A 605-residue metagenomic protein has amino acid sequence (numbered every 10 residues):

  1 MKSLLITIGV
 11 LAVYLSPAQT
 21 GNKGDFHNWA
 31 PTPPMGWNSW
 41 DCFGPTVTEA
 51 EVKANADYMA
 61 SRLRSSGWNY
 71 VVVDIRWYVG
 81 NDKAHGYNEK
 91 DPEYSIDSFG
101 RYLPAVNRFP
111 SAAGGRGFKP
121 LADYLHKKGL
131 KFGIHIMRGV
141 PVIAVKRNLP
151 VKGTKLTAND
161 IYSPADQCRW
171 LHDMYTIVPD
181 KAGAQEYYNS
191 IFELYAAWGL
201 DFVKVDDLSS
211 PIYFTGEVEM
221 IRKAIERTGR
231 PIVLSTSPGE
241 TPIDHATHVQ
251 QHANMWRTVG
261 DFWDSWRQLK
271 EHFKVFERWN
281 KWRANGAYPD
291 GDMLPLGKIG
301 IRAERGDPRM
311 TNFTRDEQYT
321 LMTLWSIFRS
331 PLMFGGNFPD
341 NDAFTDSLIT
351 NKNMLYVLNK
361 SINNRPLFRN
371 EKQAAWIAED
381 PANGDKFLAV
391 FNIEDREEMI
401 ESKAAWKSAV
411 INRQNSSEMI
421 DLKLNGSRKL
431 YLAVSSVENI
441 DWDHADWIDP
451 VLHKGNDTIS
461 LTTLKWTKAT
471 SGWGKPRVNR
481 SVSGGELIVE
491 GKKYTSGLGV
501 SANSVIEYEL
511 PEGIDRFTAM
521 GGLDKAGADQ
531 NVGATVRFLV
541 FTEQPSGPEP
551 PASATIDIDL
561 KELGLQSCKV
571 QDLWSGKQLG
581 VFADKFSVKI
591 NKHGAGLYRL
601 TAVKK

Functional and structural regions predicted by a protein language model:
M1-T20: Bacterial Sec-dependent N-terminal signal peptides
W29, P33-S39, N69-D74, V79 (+9 more regions): Structural recognition of the beta-strand scaffold that forms the well-ordered cores of secreted hydrolase catalytic
A60-Y124, K128-D207, P211: Aromatic-lined carbohydrate-binding/catalytic grooves of carbohydrate-active enzymes
I161-D166, P179-D180, E186, P231-N337: Glycan-recognition surfaces
Y319, W325-F328, M333-G335, N370-I400 (+2 more regions): Carbohydrate-binding surface patches
T320-R369, G596-L597: Catalytic cores of secreted or luminal carbohydrate-active enzymes
I400-E549, V581, K592: Gly-Asp-aromatic-enriched flexible segments
F582-K605: C-terminal beta-strand-rich structural cap/linker in extracellular carbohydrate-active enzymes
